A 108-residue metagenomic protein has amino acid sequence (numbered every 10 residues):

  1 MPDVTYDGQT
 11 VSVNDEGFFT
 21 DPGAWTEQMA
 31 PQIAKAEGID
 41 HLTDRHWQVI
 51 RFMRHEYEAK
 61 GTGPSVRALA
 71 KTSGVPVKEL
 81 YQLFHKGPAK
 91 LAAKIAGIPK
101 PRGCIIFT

Functional and structural regions predicted by a protein language model:
V4-E37: N-terminal first-folded block
V13, V66-T108: Helix-rich interaction surfaces within compact, conserved domain-sized segments that mediate assembly or partner
N14-E16, I50-F52, G74: A short, structure-level motif marking secondary-structure boundaries and short turns
P22-M29, E58-T62, T72: Short acidic alpha-helix initiation/capping motifs at coil-to-helix transition points, especially at protein N-termini
A30, K35-R54, E58-A59, V66: Metallocofactor- and cofactor-centric catalytic cores in central/energy metabolism, strongly enriched
Y57-G61, K100-G103: Short helix-capping/linker segments at secondary-structure and domain boundaries
